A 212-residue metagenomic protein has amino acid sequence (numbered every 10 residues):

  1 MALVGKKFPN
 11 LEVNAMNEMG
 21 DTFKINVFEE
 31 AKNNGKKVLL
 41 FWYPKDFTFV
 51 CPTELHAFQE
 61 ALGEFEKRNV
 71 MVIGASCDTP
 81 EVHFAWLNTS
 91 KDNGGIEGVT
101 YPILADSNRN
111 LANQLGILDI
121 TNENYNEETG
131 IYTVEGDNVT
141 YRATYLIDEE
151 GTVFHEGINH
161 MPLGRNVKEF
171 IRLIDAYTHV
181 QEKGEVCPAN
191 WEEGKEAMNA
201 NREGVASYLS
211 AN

Functional and structural regions predicted by a protein language model:
M1-N212: Chalcogenol-based redox active-site neighborhoods
